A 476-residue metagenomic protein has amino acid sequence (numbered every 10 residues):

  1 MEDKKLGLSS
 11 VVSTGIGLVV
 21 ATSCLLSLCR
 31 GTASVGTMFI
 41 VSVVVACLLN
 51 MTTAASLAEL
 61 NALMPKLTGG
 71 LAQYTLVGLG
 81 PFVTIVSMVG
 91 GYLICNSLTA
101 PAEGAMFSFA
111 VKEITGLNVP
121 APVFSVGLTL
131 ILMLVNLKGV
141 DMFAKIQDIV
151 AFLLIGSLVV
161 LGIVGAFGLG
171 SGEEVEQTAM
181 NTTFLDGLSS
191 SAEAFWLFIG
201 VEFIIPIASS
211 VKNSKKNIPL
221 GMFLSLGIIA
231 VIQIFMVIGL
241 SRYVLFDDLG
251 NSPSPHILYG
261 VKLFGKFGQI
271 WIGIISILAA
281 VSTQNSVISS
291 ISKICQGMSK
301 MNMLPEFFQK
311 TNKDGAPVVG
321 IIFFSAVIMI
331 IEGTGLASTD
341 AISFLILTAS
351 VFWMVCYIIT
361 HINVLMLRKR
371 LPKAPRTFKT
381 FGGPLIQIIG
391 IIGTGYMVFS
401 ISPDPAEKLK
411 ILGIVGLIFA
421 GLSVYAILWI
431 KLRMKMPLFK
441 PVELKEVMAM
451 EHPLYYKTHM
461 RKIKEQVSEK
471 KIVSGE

Functional and structural regions predicted by a protein language model:
M1-E2, I40, T115-P120, D148-G273: Helix-loop-helix junctions that connect adjacent transmembrane segments in multi-pass membrane transporters
M1-K5, H361-G383, E407-E476: Terminal cytosolic tails of multi-pass membrane transporters, especially the segment immediately following the final
E2-F109, F195, F203-I204, V211 (+3 more regions): Transmembrane helix-boundary motif of multi-pass solute transporters/channels
C29-V35, F39-I40, A105-P122, D141-A151 (+3 more regions): Transmembrane helix-loop boundary segments of multi-pass membrane transporters
R30-A33, M51-T129, M133-L137, M142 (+2 more regions): Hydrophobic transmembrane alpha-helices that form the core helical bundles of multi-pass secondary transporters
A72-G80, E113-I114, F223-N285, L304-S350: TM-loop-TM module centered on a large, flexible mid-protein loop between adjacent transmembrane helices in multi-pass
S108, A121-L169, N181-T183, M222-G227 (+3 more regions): Membrane-interface loop-to-helix entry segments
K310-D314, M354-A406: C-terminal membrane-solvent junction of multi-pass transporters and transport-like membrane proteins
